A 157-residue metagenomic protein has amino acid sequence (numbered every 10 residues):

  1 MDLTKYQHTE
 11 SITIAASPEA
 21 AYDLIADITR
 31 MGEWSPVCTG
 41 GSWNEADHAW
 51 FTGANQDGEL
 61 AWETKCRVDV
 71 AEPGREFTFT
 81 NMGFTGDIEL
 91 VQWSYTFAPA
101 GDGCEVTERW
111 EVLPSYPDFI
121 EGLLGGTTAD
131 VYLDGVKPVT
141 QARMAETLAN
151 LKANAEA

Functional and structural regions predicted by a protein language model:
M1-A46: Hydrophobic ligand-binding cavity/cleft-lining segments
M1-T13, A100, V139-A145, A149 (+1 more regions): Hydrophobic-ligand-binding modules of eukaryotic lipid transfer/binding families
Q7-T9, A61-K65, I88-W93: Short, surface-exposed coil-to-beta transition loops
A15-E19, D69-R75, T96-E105, A153-E156: A short, structured loop/turn motif at beta-sheet edges
M31, Q56-A61, D69-F77: Short, charged/polar surface micro-motifs in flexible loops or helix N-caps
G40, R67, Q92-T96: Short, surface-exposed charged micro-motifs
A49-D57, T78-F84: Short beta-strand segments that buttress and anchor functional surface loops
F84-A142, L151-A153: Beta-strand/loop substructures that line and gate deep hydrophobic ligand-binding cavities in soluble
